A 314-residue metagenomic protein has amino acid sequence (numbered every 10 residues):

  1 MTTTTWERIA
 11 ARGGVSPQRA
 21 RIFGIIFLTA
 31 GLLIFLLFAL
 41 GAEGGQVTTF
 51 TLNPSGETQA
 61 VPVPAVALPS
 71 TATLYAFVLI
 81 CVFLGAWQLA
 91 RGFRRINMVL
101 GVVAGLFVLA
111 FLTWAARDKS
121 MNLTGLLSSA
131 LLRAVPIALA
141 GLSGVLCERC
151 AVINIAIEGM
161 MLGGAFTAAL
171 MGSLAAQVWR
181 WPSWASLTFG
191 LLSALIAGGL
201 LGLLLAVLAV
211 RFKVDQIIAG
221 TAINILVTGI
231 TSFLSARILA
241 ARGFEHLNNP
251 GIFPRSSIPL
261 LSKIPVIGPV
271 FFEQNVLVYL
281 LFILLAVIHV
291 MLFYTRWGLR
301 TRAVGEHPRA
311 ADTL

Functional and structural regions predicted by a protein language model:
T2-L139, W184-A185: Membrane-interfacial amphipathic/re-entrant helices at transmembrane-helix boundaries
G14-A20, W87-N97, E148-I153, L201-L260 (+1 more regions): Short loop segments and helix-boundary regions at transmembrane helix junctions of multi-pass inner-membrane proteins
G24-I25, L100, A130, G159 (+3 more regions): Hydrophobic alpha-helical transmembrane segments
P54-P64, T228-F293: Transmembrane helix-bundle core of multi-pass membrane transporters and related energy-transducing complexes
L89, L112-G125, C150, L174-Q177 (+1 more regions): Transmembrane alpha-helix boundary signature
L126-V178, L191, L201-I217: Single transmembrane alpha-helix segments in multi-pass membrane proteins
A165-F166, G198, N224-T228, L285: Residue-level recognition of pore/gate-forming positions within transmembrane alpha-helices of multi-pass
V287-L314: Membrane-helix/interface signature in polytopic inner-membrane proteins
